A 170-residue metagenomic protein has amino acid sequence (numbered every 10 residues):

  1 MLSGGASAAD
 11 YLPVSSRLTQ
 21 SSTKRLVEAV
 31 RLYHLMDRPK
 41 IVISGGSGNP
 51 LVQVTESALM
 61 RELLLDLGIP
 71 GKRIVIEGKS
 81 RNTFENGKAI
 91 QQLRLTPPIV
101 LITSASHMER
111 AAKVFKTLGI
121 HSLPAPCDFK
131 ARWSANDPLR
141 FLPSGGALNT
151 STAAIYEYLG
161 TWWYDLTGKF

Functional and structural regions predicted by a protein language model:
M1-G145, S151-T152: A structural signal for short, hydrophobic/glycine-enriched beta-strand patches
S151-F170: A transmembrane-helix-recognition feature enriched in membrane-embedded lipid enzymes and envelope glyco-/phospholipid
